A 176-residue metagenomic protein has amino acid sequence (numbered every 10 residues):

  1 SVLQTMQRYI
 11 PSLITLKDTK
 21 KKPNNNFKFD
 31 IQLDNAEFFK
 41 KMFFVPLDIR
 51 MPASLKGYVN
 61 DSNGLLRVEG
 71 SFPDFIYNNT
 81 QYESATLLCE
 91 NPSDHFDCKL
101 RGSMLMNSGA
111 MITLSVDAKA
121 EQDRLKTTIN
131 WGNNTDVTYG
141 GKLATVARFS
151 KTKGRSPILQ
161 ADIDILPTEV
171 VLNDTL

Functional and structural regions predicted by a protein language model:
S1-T15, F29-S156, Q160-L176: Hydrophobic lipid-interacting interfaces of membrane-associated proteins
P23-N25: Anaerobic metallocofactor- and corrinoid-dependent redox/one-carbon enzyme cores, especially those from methanogenesis
